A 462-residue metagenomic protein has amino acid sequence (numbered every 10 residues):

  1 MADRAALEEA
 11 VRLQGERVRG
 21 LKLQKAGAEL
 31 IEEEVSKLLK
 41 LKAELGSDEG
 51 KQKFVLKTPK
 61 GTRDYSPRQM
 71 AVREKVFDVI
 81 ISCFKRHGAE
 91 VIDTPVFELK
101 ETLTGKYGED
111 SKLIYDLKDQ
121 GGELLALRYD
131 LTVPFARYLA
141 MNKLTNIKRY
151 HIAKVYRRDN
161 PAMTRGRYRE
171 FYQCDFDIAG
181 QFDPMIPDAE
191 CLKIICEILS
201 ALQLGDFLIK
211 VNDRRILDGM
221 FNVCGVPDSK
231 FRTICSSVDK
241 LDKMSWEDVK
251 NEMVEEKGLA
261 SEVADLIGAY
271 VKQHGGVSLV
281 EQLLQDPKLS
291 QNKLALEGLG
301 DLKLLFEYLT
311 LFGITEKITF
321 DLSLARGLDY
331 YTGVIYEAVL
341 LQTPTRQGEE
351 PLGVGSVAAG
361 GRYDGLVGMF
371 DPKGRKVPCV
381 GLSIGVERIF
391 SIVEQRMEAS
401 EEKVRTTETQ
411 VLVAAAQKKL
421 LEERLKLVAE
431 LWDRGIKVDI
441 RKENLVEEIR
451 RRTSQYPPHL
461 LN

Functional and structural regions predicted by a protein language model:
M1-E8: Short, charge/polar-rich alpha-helical segments
E8-E9, L13-R73, K118, P227 (+1 more regions): Auxiliary tRNA-acceptor-end handling modules of aminoacyl-tRNA synthetases
E34, F97, N212, I234 (+1 more regions): Residue-level "edge-of-site" marker
A43-V133, M141, R169-Y172, P184 (+2 more regions): TRNA-binding/sensing appendages of the translation machinery
V72-H87, E98-E101, L131-K143, I147 (+3 more regions): Positively charged, Gly/Ser-enriched RNA/tRNA-binding surfaces
K106-D110, V223-G225, V334-Y336, R452: Short low-complexity, flexible loop/linker segments enriched in glycine and/or proline with clustered acidic
K112-G121, G225-V254, L340, P344: Acidic, His- and aromatic-enriched active-site or binding-groove loops in soluble protein domains that engage sugars
I209-M220, G225: Glycine-rich, mobile lid/loop segments that gate access to catalytic sites or pores
